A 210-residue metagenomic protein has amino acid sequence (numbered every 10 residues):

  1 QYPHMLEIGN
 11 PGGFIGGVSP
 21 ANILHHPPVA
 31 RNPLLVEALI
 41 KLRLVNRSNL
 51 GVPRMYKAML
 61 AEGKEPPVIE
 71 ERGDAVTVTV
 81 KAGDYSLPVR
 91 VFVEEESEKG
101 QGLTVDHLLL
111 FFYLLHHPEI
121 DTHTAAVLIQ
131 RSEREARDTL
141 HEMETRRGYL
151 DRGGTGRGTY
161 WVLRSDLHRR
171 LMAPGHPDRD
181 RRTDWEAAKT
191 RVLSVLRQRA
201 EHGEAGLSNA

Functional and structural regions predicted by a protein language model:
Q1-A210: C-terminal regulatory or interaction extensions
